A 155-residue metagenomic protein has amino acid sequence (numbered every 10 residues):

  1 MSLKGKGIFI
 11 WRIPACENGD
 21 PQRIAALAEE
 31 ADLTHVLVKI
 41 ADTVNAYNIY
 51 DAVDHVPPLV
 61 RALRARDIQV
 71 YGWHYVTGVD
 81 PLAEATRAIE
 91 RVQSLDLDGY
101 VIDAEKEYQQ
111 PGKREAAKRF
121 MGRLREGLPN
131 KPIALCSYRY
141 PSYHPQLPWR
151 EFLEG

Functional and structural regions predicted by a protein language model:
M1-T34, K39-A41, H74-T77, A134-R139: Boundary/entry segment of secreted carbohydrate-active catalytic domains
S2-K6, A31-H35, A65-Y71, D96-Y100 (+2 more regions): Loop/turn elements at helix/coil->beta-strand transitions in domains of secreted/extracellular proteins
I8-I13, I68-P81, M121-P148: Aromatic-lined carbohydrate-recognition surfaces of secreted/lumenal glycan-active proteins
I13-E30, D80-S94, P141-E154: Short, acidic/polar
E17-D20, V44-V56, V79-A83, Y108-R114 (+1 more regions): Extracytoplasmic/secreted cell-surface and envelope-processing proteins
T34-V44, A88-A116: Active-site groove signature of glycoside hydrolases
V38, D42-H74, P111-I133: Aromatic-lined substrate-binding rim segments of carbohydrate-active enzymes
R61, Q93-S94, R123, G155: Short, surface-exposed linear patches
